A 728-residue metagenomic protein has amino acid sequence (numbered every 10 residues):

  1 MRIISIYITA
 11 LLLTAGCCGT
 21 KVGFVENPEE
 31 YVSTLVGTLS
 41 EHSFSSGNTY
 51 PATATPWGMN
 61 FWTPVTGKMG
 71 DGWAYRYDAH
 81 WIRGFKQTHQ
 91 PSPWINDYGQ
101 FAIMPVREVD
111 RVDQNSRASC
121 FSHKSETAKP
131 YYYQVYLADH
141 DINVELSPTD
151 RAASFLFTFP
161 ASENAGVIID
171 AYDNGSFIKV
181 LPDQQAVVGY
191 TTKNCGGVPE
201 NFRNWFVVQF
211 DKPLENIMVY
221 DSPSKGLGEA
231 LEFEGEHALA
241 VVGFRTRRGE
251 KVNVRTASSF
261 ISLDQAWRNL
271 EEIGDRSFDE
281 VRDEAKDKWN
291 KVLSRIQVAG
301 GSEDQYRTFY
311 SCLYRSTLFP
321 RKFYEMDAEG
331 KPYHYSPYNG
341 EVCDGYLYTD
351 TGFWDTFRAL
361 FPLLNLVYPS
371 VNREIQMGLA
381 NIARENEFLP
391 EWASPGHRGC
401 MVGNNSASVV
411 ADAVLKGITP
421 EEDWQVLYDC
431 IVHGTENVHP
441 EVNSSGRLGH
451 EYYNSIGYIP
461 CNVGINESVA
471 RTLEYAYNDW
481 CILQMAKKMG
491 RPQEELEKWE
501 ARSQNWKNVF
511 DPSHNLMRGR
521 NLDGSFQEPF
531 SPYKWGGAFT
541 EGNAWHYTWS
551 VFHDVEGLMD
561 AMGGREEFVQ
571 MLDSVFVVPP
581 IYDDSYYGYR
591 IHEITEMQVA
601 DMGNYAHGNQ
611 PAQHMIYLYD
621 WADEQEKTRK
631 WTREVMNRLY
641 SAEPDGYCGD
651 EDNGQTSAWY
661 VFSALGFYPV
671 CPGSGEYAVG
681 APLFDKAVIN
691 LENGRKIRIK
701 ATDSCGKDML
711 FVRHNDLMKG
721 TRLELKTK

Functional and structural regions predicted by a protein language model:
M1-F24: Bacterial Sec-dependent N-terminal signal peptides
V22-F361, N365-S408, V414-L473, C481-N508 (+7 more regions): Accessory carbohydrate-recognition regions in carbohydrate-active enzymes
N478: ATP-dependent phospho-/nucleotidyl transfer catalytic cores
